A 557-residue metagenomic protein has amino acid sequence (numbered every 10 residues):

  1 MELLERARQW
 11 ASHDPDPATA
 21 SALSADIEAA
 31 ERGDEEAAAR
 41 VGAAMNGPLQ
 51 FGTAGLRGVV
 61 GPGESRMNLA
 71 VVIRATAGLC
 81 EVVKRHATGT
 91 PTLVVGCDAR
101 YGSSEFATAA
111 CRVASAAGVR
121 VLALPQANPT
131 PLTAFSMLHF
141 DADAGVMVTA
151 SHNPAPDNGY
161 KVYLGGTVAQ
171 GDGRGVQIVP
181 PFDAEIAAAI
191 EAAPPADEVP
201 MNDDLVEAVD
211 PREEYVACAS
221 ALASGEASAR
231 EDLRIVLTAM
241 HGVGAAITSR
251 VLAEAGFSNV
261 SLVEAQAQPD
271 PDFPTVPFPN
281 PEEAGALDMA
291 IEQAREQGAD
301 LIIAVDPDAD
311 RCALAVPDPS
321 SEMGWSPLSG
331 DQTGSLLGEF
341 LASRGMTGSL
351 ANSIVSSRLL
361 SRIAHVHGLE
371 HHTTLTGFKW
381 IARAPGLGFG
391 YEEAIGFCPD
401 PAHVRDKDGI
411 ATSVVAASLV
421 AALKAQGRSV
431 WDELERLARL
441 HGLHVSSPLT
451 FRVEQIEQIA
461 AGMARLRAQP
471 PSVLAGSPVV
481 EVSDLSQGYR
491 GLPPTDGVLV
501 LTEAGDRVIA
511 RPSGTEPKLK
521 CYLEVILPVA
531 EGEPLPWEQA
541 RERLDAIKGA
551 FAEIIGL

Functional and structural regions predicted by a protein language model:
E2-A110, A117, L205-I235, V243 (+1 more regions): An N-terminal, well-structured beta->alpha segment
W10, D14-A18, R40-L49, N158-A294: Gly/Ser/Thr-enriched, mixed-charge loops and adjacent short helices that form phosphate/oxyanion-binding elements
M45-S65, A150-N153, A239-I247, V251 (+3 more regions): Conserved phosphate/anionic-ligand binding catalytic regions in large, soluble enzymes, centered on
V94-D157, V251-L314: N-terminal small/polar loop signature for handling phosphorylated ligands or for N-terminal nucleophile
S104-C111, A134-L138, P156-V162, E198-V199 (+8 more regions): Short acidic, glycine/serine/threonine-rich loops at helix termini
P156, G165-V168, G173-V176, P180 (+3 more regions): Replace "Mg2+/Mn2+-dependent" with "divalent metal-dependent
R295, A299-L301, V305, E322-S326 (+3 more regions): Phosphate-binding and adjacent anionic-ligand microenvironments
